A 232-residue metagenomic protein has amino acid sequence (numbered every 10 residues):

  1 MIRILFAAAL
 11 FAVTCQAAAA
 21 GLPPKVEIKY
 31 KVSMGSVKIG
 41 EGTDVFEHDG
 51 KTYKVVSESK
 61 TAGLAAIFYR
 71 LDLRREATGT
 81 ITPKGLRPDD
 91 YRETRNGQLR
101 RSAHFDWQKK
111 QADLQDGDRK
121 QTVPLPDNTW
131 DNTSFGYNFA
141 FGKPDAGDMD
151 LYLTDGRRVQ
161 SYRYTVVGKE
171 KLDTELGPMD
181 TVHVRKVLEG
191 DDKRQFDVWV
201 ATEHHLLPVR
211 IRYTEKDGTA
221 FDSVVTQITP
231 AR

Functional and structural regions predicted by a protein language model:
M1-F6: Bacterial N-terminal signal peptides that target proteins for export
T14-C15: N-terminal signal peptide c-region/cleavage motif recognized by signal peptidases
A20-W107, F141-R232: Acidic, serine/threonine-rich low-complexity disordered tracts
G97-F141: Hydrophobic, well-structured mid-protein blocks that either form specific transmembrane helices
